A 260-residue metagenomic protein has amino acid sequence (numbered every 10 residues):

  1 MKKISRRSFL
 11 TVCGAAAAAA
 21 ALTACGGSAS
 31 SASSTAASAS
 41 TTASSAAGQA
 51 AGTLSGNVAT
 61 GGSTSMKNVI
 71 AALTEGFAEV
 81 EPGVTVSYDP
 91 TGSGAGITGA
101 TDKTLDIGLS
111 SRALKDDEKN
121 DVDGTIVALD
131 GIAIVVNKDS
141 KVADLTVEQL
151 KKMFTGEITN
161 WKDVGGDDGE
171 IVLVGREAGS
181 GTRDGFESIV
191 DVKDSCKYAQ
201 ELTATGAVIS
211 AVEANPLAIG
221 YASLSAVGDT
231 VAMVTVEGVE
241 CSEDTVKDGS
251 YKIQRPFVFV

Functional and structural regions predicted by a protein language model:
K2-I4, G26-V260: Exported/periplasmic ABC-transporter solute-binding proteins
R6-L10: N-terminal export leaders
G14-A18: Hydrophobic helical h-region of N-terminal Sec-dependent signal peptides in bacterial secretory/periplasmic proteins
A21-A24: C-terminal motif of bacterial Sec signal peptides marking the signal peptidase cleavage site
